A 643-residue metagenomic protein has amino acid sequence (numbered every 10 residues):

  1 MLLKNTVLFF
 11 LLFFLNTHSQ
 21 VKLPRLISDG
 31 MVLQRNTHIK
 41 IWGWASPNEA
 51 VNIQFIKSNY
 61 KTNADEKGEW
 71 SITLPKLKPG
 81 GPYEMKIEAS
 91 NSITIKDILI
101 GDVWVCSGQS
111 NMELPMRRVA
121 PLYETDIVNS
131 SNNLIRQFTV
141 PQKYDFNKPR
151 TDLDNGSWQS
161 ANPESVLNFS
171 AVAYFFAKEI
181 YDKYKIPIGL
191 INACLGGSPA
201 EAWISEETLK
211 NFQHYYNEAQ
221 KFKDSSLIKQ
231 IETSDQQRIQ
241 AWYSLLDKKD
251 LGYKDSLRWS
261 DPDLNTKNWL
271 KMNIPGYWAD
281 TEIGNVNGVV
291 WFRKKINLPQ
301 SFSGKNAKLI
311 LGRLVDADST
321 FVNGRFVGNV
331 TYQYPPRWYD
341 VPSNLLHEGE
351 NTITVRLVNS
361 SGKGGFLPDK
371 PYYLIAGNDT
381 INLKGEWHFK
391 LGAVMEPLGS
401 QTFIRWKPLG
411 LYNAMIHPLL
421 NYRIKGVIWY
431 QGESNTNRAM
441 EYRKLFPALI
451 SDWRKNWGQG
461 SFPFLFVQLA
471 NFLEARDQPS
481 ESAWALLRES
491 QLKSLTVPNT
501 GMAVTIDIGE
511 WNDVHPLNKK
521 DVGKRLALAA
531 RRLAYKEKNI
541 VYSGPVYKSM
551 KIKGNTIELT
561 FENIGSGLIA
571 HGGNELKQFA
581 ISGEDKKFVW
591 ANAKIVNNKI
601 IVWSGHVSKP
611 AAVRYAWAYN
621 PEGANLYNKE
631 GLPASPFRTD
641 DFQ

Functional and structural regions predicted by a protein language model:
M1-K22: Bacterial Sec-dependent N-terminal signal peptides
L26-D102, S361-K363: Ser/Thr-rich low-complexity repeats and stalk/linker segments
R35-T37, I283-N287, K308, D521 (+1 more regions): Surface beta-strand/loop "capping" patches
W42, W269, I296-G324, I353-V355: Aromatic-lined ligand-binding clefts that engage carbohydrates, nucleic acids, or primary amines
K57-G80, R313, T320-P371: Beta-strand-rich ligand-recognition modules
N59, G565-Q643: C-terminal beta-sandwich/jelly-roll accessory domains of carbohydrate-active enzymes
G80-S90, T352-V355, A611-W617: Short, aromatic- and glycine-rich surface loops/edge beta-strands on solvent-exposed regions
I93-S160, I191-Y277, E350-N413, H417-Y422: An acidic-aromatic loop/edge-strand motif
